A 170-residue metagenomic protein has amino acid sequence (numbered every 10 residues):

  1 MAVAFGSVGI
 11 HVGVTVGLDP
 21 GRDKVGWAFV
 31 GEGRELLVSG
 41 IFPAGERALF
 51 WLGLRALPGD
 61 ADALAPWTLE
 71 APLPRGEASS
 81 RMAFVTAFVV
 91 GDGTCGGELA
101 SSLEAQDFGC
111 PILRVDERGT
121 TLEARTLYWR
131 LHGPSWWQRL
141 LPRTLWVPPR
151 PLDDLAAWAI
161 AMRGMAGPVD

Functional and structural regions predicted by a protein language model:
A2-D170: Phosphate- and other anionic-substrate recognition elements at nucleic-acid/protein interfaces
